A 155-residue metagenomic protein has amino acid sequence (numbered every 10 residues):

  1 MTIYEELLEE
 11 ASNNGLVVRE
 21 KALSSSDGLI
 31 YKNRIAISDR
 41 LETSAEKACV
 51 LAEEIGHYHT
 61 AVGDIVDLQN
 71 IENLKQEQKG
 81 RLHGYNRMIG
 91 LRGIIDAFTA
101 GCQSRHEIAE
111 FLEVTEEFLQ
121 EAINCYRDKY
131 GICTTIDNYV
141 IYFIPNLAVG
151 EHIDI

Functional and structural regions predicted by a protein language model:
M1-V50, I55-I155: Active-site hotspot residues in diverse enzymes, especially metal/ion-binding acidic/histidine motifs
